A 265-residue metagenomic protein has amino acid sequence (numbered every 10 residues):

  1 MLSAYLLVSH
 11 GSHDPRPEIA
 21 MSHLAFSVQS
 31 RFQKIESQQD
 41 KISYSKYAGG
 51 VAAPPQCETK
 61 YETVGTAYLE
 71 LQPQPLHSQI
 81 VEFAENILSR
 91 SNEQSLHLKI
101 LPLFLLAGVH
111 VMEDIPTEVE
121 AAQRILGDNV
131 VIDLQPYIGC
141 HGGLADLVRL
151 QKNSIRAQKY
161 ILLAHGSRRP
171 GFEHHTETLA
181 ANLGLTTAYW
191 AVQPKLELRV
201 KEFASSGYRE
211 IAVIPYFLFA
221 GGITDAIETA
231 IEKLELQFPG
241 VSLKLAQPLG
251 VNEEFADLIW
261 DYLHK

Functional and structural regions predicted by a protein language model:
M1-K265: Extended amphipathic ligand-handling, pore-lining, and cofactor/metal-binding catalytic surfaces
